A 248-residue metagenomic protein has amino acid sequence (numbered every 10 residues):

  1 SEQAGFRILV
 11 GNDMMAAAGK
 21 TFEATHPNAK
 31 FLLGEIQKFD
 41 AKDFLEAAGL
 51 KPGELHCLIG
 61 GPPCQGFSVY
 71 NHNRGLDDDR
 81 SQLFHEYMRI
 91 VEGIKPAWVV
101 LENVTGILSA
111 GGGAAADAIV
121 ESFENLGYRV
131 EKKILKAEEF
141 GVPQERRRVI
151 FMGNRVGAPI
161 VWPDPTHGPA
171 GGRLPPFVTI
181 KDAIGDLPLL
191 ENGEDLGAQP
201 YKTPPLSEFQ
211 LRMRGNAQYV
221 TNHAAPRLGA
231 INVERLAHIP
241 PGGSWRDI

Functional and structural regions predicted by a protein language model:
S1-A4: Conserved SAM-binding loop of SAM-dependent methyltransferases across substrates and taxa, primarily the Class I
I8-L9: Short beta-strand element of Class I
M15-A16: Conserved SAM/SAH-binding beta-strand->alpha-helix loop
K20-L50: S-adenosyl-L-methionine
G34, G60, L101: Redox-cofactor binding/interface segments in oxidoreductases and associated redox assembly factors
D43-E54, V69-I248: Class I S-adenosyl-L-methionine
G53-G61: Short SAM/SAH-binding signature in class I
P63-F67: Conserved radical SAM core fold
